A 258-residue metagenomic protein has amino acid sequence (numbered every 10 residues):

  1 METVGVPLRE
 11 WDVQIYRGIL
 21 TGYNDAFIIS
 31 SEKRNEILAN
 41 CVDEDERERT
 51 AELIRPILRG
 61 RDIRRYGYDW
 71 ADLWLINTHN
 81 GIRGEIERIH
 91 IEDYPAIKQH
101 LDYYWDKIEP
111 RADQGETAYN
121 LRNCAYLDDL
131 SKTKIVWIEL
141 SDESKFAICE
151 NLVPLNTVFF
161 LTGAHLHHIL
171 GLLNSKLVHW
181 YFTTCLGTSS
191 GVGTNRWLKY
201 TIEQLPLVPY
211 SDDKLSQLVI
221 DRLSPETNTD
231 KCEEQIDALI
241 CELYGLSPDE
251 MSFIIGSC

Functional and structural regions predicted by a protein language model:
M1-D213, E242: Polybasic, glycine- and aromatic-enriched phosphate-binding surface used to engage nucleic acids
L8, A96, H100, L207-C258: Non-catalytic DNA-recognition/assembly elements of restriction-modification systems
